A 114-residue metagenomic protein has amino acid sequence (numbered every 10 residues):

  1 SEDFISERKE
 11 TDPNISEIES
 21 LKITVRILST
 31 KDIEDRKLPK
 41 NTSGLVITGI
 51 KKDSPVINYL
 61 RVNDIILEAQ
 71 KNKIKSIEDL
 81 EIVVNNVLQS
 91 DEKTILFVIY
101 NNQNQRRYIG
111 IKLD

Functional and structural regions predicted by a protein language model:
S1-D114: C-terminal recognition in membrane/secretory proteostasis and scaffolding
